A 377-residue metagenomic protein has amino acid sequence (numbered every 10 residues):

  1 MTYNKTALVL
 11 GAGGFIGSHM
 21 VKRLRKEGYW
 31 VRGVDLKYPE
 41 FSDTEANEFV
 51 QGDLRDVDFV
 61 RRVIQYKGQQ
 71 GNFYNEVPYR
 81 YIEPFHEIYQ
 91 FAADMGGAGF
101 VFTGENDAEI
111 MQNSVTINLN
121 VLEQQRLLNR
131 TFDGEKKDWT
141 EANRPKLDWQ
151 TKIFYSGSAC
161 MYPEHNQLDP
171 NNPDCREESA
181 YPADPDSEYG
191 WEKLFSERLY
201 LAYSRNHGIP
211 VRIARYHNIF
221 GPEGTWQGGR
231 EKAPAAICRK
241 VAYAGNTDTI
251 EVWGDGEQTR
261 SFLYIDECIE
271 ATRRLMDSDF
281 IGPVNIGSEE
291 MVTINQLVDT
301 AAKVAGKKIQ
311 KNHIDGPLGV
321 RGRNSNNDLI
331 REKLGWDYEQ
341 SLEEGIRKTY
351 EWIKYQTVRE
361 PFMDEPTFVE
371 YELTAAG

Functional and structural regions predicted by a protein language model:
T6, H86-E87, K152: Structural motif
T6, R23-K26, R55, N120 (+2 more regions): C-terminal substrate-binding subdomain of Rossmann-fold SDR/epimerase-dehydratase oxidoreductases
A7-E27: N-terminal Rossmann NAD(P)H-binding glycine-rich loop of SDR-like oxidoreductase domains
Y29-Y38: Conserved glycine-rich Rossmann-like NAD(P)H-binding loop of the short-chain dehydrogenase/reductase
E45-D56: Rossmann-fold cofactor-recognition segment
L54-S114: NAD(P)H-binding glycine-rich loop region in Rossmannoid oxidoreductase-like domains and their noncatalytic homologs
T103-N120, E135-K152, C160-I213, N218-F220 (+1 more regions): Catalytic helix-loop patch of NAD(P)-dependent Rossmann-fold dehydrogenases
